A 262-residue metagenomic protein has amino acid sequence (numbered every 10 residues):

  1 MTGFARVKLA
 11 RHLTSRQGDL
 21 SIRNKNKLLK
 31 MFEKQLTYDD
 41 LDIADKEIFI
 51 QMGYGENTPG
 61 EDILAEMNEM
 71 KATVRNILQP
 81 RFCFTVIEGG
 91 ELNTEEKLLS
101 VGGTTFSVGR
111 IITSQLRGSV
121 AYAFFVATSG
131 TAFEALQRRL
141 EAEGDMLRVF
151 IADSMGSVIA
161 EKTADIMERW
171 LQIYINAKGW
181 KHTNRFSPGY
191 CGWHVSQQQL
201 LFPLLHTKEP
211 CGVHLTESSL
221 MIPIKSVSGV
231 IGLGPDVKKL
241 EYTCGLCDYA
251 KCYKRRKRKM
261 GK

Functional and structural regions predicted by a protein language model:
L9, Q17: Cationic, low-complexity basic patches in intrinsically disordered or flexible, solvent-exposed regions
N24-V149: Active-site helix-to-loop segments that bind/position phosphate- or nucleotide-bearing substrates and donors across
G144-L204: Internal, well-folded beta-alpha domain core
K178-K254: Short terminal or interdomain "cap/linker" segment that borders an active site or interface and mediates
R256-K262: Short cysteine/histidine-rich zinc-coordinating motifs and their immediately flanking basic loops
